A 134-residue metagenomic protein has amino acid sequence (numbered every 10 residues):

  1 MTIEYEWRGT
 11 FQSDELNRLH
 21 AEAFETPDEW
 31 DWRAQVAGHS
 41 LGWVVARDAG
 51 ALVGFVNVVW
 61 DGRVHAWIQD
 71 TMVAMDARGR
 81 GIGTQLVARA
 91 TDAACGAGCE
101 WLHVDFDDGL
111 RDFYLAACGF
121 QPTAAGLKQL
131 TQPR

Functional and structural regions predicted by a protein language model:
M1-D31, V45, G126, R134: Short amphipathic alpha-helix that is part of the acyltransferase structural core
D31-A49, V53-M72: A conserved beta-strand-loop-helix scaffold within acyl/acetyltransferase catalytic domains
A77, G81-R89: Conserved acetyl-CoA pyrophosphate-binding loop and the N-cap/start of the following alpha-helix in GNAT-like
A94-F106: Conserved GNAT acetyl-CoA-binding A-motif
H103-D112, L127-R134: Conserved beta-strand-loop-alpha-helix junction that forms the acyl-donor binding cleft
L115-A125: Conserved acetyl-CoA-binding loop of GNAT-fold acetyltransferases
